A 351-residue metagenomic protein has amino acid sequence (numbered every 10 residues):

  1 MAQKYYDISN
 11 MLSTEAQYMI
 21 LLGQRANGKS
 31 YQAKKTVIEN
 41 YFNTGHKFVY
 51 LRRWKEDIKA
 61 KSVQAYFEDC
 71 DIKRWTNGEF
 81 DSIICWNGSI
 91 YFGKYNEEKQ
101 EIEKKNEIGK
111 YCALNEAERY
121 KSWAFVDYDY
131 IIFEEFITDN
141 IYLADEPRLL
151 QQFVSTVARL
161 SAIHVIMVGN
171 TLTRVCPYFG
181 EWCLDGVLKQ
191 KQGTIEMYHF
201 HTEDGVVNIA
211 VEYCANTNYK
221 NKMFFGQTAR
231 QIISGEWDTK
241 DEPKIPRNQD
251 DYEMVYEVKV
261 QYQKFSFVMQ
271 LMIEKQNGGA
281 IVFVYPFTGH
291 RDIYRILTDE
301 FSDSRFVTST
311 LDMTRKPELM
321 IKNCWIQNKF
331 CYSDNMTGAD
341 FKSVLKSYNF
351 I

Functional and structural regions predicted by a protein language model:
M1-Q17: Pre-Walker A adenine-sensing motif
Q17-L22, V49: Short hydrophobic/aromatic beta-strand immediately N-terminal to the Walker A/P-loop
K29-S30: Conserved lysine of the Walker
G45-E68: Conserved Walker A/P-loop ATP-binding site and its immediately adjacent core in helicase/helicase-like ATPase domains
A65-D127: Inter-Walker segment of RecA-like/P-loop motor cores
E134-H199: Signature of the SF2 helicase/ATPase Hel1-core->accessory helical subdomain module
K189-L311: Long, charge-rich C-terminal accessory regions
G278, Y285-I351: Extended, amphipathic alpha-helical scaffolds
